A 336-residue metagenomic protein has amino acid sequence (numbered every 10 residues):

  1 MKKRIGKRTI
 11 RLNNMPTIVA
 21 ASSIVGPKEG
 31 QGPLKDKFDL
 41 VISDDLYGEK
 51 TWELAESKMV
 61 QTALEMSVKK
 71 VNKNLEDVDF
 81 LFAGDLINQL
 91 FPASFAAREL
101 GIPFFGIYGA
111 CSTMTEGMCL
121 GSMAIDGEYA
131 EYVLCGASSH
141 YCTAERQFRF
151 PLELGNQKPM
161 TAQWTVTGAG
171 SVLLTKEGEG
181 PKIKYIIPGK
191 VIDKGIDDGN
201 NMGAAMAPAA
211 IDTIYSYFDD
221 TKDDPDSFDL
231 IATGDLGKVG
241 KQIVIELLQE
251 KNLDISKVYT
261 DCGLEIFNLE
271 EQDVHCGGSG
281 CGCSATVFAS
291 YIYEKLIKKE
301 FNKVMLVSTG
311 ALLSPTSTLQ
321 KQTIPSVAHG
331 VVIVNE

Functional and structural regions predicted by a protein language model:
M1-T51, P151, N156-D223, K257-D273 (+2 more regions): Condensing-enzyme catalytic core mediating Claisen C-C bond formation in acyl metabolism
I18, W52-G109, S227-Q242: Conserved beta-ketoacyl condensing-enzyme motif
I24, A83-Q89, S139-H140, E179 (+1 more regions): Short glycine-enriched loops at secondary-structure junctions
E56-N72, L120, A205-D220, V287-I292: Short, well-ordered amphipathic alpha-helical segments that serve as non-catalytic structural scaffolds within diverse
V78, Y129-A130, F228, F301: Short, high-confidence coil segments that cap the C-terminus of an alpha-helix and link into the following beta-strand
L90-F91, Y141-R146, V191-G195, L313-P315: Short, well-ordered, mixed-charge alpha-helical segments that flank or form enzyme active sites
S94-A97, L236-K251, T316-T323: Short glycine/threonine-rich loop-to-helix capping motif typified by GTGT followed within a few residues by an Asp-Pro
I107-C135, L174, S279-E300: Active-site-proximal alpha-helical scaffold in enzymes
